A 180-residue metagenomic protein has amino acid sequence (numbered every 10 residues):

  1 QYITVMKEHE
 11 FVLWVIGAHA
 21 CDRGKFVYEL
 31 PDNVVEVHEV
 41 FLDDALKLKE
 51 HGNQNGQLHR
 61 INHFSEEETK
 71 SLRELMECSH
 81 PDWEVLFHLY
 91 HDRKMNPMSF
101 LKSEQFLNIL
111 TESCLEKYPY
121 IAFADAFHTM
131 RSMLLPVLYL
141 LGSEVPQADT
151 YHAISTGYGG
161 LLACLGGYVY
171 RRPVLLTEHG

Functional and structural regions predicted by a protein language model:
Q1-L110, C114-E116: N-terminal subdomain of nucleotide-sugar transferases
M6, G166-G167: A generic structural signal for well-ordered alpha-helical segments
H9, H152, H179: Histidine-centered active-site/metal-ligand motif
V12, L175-L176: Short hydrophobic alpha-helical runs that function as membrane-insertion/retention elements
I16, E178-G180: Histidine-centered beta-alpha loop that forms part of the nucleotide-sugar donor binding/catalytic region in diverse
L107-G142: Long amphipathic alpha-helical scaffold segments
G142-G159, V169-L175: Short N-terminal targeting/anchoring amphipathic segment
